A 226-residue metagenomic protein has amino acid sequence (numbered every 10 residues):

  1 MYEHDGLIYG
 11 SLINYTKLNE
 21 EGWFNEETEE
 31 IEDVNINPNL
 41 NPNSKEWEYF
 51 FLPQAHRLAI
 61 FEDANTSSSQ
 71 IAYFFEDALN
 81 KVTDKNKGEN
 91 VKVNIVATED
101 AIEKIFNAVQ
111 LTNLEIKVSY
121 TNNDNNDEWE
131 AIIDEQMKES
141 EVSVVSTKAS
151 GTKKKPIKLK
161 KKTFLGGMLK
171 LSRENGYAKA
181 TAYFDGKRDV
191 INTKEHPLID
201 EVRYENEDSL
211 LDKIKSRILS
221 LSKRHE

Functional and structural regions predicted by a protein language model:
M1-E29, V34-N37, S44, N65 (+1 more regions): Terminal interaction module
Y49-A59: Glycine-rich, often proline-containing surface loops adjacent to acidic residues and nearby aromatics that form
